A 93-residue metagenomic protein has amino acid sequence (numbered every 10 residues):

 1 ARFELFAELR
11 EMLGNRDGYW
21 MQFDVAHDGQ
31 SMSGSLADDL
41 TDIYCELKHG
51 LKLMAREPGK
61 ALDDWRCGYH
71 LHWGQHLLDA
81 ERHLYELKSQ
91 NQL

Functional and structural regions predicted by a protein language model:
A1-F23: Long amphipathic alpha-helical segments with strong coiled-coil/leucine-zipper propensity
W20-S31, R56: Short, charged/polar, low-complexity loop and linker segments that flank or interrupt alpha-helical bundles
S31-G34, D39-L93: Acidic, proline/glycine-rich low-complexity IDRs
